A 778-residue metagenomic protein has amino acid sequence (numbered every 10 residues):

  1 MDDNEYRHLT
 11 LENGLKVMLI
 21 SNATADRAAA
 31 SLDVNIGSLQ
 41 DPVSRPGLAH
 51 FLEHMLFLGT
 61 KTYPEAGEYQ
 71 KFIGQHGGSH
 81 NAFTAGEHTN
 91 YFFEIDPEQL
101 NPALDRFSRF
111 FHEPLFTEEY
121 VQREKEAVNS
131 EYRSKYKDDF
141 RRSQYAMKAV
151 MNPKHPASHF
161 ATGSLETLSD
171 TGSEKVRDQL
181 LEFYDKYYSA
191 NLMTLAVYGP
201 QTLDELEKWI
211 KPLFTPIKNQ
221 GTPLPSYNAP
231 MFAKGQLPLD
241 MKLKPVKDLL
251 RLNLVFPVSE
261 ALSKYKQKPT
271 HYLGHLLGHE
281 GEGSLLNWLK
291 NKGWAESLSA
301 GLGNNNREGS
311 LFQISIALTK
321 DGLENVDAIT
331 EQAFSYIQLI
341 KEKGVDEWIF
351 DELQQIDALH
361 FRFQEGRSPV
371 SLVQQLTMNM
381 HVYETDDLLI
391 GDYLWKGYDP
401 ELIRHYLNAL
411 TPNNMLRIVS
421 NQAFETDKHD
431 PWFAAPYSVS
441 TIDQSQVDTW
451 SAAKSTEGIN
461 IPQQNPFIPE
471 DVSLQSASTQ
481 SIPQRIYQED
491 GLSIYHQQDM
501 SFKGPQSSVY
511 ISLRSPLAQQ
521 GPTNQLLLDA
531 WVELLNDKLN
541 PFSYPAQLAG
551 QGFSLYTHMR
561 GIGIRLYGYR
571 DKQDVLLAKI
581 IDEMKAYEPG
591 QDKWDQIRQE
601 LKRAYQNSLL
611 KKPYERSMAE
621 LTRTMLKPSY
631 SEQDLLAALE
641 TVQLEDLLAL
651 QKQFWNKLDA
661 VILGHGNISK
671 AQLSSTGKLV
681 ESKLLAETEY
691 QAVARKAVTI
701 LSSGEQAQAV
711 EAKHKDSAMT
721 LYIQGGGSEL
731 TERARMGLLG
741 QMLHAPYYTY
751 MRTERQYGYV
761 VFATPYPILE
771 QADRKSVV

Functional and structural regions predicted by a protein language model:
M1-A29: Mature N-terminal segment immediately following signal peptide/propeptide cleavage in secreted/periplasmic
K16, N129, Q179-L181, Q236-L239 (+3 more regions): Short alpha-helical segments and helix-capping/turn motifs at coil-helix boundaries
I20, A25-S38, G47-A49, E65-F110 (+10 more regions): M16 family metallopeptidases and their MPP-like homologs
E119-Y120, K125-S134, D138-L192, V197-K211 (+1 more regions): Hydrophobic, small-residue-rich alpha-helical packing segments that form membrane-like cores
R133, T222-E282, W288, R367-Y393 (+3 more regions): His/Glu-based metal-binding/catalytic segments typifying zinc-dependent metallopeptidases
Q179-P212, L644-V680: Non-catalytic, conformational "gating/processing" segments within enzyme and secreted inhibitor domains
E207-P223, T676-Q691: Glycine-centered hinge/linker elements that transmit conformational signals in sensory and ligand-binding systems
H405-L416, Q422-E425: Extended, domain-scale alpha-helical bundle/helix-rich regions
